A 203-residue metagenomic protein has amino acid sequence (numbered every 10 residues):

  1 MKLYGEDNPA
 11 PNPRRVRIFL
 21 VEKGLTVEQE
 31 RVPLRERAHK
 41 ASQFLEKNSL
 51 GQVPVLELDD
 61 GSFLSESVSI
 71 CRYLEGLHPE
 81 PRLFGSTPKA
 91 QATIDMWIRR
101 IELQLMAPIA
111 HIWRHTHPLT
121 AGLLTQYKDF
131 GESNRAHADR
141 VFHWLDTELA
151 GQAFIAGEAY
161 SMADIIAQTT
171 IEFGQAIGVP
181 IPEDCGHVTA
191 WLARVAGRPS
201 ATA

Functional and structural regions predicted by a protein language model:
M1-K128, E132: GST-like domain detector, emphasizing the conserved glutathione-binding G-site in the N-terminal thioredoxin-like
L20, S200-A201: Short beta-strand edge/turn micro-motifs at domain boundaries
I101-P199: GST-like fold's C-terminal all-alpha helical module
